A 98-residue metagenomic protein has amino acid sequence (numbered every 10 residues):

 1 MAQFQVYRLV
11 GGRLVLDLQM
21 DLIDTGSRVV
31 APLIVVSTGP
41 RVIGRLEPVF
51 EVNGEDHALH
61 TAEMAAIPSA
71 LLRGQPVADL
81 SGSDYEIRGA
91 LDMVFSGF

Functional and structural regions predicted by a protein language model:
M1-R8, P40, E47-P48, A58 (+1 more regions): Extended interaction regions within the primary functional domain
Q3-G11, L16-P48: Compact nucleic-acid interaction/catalytic patches
V52-F98: C-terminal terminal-subdomain/extension
